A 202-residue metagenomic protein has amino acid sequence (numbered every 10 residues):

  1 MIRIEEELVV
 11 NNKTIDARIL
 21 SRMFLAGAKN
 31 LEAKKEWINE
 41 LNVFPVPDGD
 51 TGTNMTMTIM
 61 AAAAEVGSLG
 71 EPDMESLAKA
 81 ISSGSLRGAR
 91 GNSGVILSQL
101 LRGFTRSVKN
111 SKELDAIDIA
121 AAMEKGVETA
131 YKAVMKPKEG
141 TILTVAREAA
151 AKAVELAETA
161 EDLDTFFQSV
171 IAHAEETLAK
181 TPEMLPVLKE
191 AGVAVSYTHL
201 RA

Functional and structural regions predicted by a protein language model:
I2-W37, L41-N42: N-terminal amphipathic/basic leader segments beginning at the initiator methionine
A17, E32-W37, A64-G84, L100 (+1 more regions): Transmembrane helical cores of multi-pass ion-transport proteins
A28-V43, G70-L86, A172-V193: Short, hydrophobic/aliphatic alpha-helical segments
N30-N39, D48-M57, V95-I96: N-terminal glycine-rich anion-binding loops that anchor highly charged ligand groups
V46-T53, L86-V95, V193-V195: Glycine/serine-rich anion-binding loops at beta->alpha junctions that coordinate negatively charged ligand groups
N92-F104, V108, H173: Glycine-rich, acidic loop segments that terminate in or are immediately followed by a histidine
N92-V95, E113-L156: A structural-propensity feature for long, helix-poor, extended segments
T198-A202: Conserved small/polar residues in nucleotide/adenosyl-binding loops
